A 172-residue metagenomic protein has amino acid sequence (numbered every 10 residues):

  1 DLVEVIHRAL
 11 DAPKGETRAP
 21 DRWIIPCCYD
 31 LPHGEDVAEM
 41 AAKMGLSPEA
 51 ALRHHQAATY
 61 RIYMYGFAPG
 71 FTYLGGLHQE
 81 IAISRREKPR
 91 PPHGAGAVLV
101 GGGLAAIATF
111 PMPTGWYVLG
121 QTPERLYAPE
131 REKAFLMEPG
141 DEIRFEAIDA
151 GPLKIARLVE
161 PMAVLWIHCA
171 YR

Functional and structural regions predicted by a protein language model:
D1-R172: Glycine-rich active-site loops that engage anionic ligands at enzyme catalytic sites
